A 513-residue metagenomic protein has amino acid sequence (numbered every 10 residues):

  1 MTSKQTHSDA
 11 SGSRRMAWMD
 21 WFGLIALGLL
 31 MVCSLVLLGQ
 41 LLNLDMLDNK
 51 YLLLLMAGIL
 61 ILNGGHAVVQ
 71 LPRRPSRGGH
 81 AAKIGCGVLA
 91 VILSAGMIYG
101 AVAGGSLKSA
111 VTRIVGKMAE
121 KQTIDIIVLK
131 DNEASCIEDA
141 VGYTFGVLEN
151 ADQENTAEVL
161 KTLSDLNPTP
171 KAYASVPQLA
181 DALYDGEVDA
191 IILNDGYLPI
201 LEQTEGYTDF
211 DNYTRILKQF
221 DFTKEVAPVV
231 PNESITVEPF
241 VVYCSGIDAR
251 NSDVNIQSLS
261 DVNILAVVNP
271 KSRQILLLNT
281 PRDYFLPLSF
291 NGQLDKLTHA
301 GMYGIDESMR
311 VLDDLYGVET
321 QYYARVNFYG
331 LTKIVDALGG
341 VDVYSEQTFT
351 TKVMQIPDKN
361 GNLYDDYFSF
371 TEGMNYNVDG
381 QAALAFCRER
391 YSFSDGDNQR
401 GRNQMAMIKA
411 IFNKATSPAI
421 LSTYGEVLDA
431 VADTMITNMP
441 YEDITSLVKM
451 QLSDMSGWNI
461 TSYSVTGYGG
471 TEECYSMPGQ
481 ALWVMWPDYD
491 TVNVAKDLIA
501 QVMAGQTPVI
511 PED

Functional and structural regions predicted by a protein language model:
M1-M16: Terminal targeting segments of Actinobacterial cell-envelope proteins
S8-A10, G64, Y489-V494: Short linear motifs in intrinsically disordered/low-complexity regions
W18-Q70: Membrane-embedded alpha-helical segments of integral membrane proteins
Q40, S94-R113: Membrane-interface motif at the C-terminal end of an N-terminal transmembrane signal
V69-H80: Cytoplasmic membrane-interface regions of multi-pass membrane proteins
G79-A103: Internal/C-terminal transmembrane anchor helices
L93, D139-G142: Hydrophobic alpha-helical membrane segments
V115-Q122, I127-D131, C136-I137, T144-D513: Non-catalytic, solvent-exposed segments at the cell envelope interface
